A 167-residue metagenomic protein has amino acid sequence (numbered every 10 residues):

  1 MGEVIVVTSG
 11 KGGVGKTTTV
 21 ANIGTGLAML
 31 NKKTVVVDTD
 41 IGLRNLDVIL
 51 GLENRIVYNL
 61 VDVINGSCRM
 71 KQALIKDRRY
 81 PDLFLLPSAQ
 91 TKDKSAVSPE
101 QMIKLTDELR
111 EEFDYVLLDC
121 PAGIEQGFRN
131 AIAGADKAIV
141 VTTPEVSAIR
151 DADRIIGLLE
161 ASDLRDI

Functional and structural regions predicted by a protein language model:
M1-G2, A161: Acidic-aromatic/histidine active-site loop/patch
G2-V4, D166: N-terminal regions of ATP-driven nucleic-acid and macromolecular assemblies, encompassing P-loop NTP-binding domains
V4-R69, Y115: Walker A/P-loop NTP-binding active-site region of P-loop NTPases, recognizing the glycine-rich GxxxxGKT/S
V6, A28, L50-G51, I64-C68 (+5 more regions): Signal for well-folded cores of large energy- and translation-related assemblies
S9, D38, P87-Q90, C120 (+1 more regions): Flexible glycine-/small-residue-rich
G12, D93-K94, G123, S147: Glycine-/small-residue-rich active-site loops that bind phosphorylated ligands and cofactors
T39-E111: P-loop/Walker-type NTP enzyme "switch/lid" segment
K104, E108-E111, Y115, C120-I167: Conserved catalytic-core segment of NTP-binding enzymes
